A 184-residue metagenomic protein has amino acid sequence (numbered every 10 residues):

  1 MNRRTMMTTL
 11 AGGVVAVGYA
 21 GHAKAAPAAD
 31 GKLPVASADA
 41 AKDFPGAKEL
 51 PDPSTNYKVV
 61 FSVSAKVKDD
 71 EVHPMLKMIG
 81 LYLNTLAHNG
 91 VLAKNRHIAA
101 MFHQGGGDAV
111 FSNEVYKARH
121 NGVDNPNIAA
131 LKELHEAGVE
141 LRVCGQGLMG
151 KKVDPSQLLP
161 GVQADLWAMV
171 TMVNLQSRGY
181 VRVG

Functional and structural regions predicted by a protein language model:
T5-A25: N-terminal export signals
A20-D43, A47-P51: C-terminal segment of N-terminal export signals and the immediately downstream linker at the start of the mature
G31-A36, A40-A41, F111-G184: A cross-taxonomic marker for long C-terminal extensions/tails that follow the last structured domain
D52-K68, F111-V115: Acidic/histidine-rich, surface-exposed loop or edge segments in extracytoplasmic proteins
K58-S62, A99-M101, E140-V143: Structural recognition of the beta-strand scaffold that forms the well-ordered cores of secreted hydrolase catalytic
A65-M75, D124, D165: Solvent-exposed, acidic/flexible segments
V72-V91: Histidine-anchored nucleotide/phosphate-binding helix
L92-V110: Acidic helix-start/capping segments at beta-turn-to-alpha-helix junctions
